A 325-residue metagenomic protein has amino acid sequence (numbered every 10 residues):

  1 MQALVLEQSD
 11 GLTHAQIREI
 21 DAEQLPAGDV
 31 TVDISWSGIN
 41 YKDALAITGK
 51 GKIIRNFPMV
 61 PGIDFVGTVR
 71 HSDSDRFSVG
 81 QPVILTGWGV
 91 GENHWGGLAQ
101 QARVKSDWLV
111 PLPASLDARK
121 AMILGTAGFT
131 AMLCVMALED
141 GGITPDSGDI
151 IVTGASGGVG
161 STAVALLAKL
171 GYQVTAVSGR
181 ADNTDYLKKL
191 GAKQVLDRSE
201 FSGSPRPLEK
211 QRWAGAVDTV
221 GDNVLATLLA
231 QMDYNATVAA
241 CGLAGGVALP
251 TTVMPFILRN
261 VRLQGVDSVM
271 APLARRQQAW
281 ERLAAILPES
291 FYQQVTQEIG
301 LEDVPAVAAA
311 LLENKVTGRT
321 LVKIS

Functional and structural regions predicted by a protein language model:
E23-I39, K50-V90: Glycine-rich beta-strand-centered segment in the early N-terminal region that forms part of a ligand/cofactor-binding
T86-I151: NAD(P)H dinucleotide-binding glycine-rich loop of Rossmann-like/cofactor-binding domains, especially the beta1-alpha1
G128-F129, G154-S161, G221: Glycine-rich NAD(P) Rossmann-fold beta1-alpha1 loop
A168-V224, E281: Adenosine-nucleotide cofactor-binding segment
M232-D233: Helix-to-beta-strand junctions that scaffold the AdoMet/dcAdoMet cofactor pocket in Class I SAM-dependent enzymes
A236, V261: Glycine-centered, small-residue-biased loops immediately flanking beta-strands in adenine/cofactor-binding cores
G245-R259: Rossmann-fold NAD(P)-binding glycine/threonine-rich loop
A274-S325: C-terminal hydrophobic helical "lid"/dimerization subdomain of Rossmann-like NAD(P)H-dependent oxidoreductases
